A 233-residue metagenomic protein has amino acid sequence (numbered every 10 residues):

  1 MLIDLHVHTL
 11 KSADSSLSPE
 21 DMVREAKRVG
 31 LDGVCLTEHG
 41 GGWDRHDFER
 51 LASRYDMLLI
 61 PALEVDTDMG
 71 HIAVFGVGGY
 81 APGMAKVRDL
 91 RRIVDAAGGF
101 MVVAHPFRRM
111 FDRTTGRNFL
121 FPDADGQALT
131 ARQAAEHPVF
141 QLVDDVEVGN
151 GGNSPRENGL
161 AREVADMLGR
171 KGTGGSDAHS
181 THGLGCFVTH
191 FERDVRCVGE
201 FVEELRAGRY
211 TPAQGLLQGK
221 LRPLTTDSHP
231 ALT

Functional and structural regions predicted by a protein language model:
M1-T9, A13-S15, P19-R24, R45-D47 (+5 more regions): Charged catalytic cores and adjacent phosphate/nucleic-acid-binding surfaces used for phosphate/nucleic-acid chemistry
L2, A97-V102: Short beta-strand/loop segments at the ligand-binding rim of alpha/beta enzyme cores
V23-W43, F100-V102: Divalent metal-dependent hydrolysis catalytic cores, especially in the metallo-beta-lactamase
C35, L58-I60: Short, conserved beta-strand segments within well-ordered enzyme catalytic domains that often line or immediately flank
H39, E64, P106, A178: Short, ordered loop/turn segments at secondary-structure junctions
V87-R88, A104-H105: Ordered, amphipathic secondary-structure segments that act as subunit-interaction surfaces in large macromolecular
